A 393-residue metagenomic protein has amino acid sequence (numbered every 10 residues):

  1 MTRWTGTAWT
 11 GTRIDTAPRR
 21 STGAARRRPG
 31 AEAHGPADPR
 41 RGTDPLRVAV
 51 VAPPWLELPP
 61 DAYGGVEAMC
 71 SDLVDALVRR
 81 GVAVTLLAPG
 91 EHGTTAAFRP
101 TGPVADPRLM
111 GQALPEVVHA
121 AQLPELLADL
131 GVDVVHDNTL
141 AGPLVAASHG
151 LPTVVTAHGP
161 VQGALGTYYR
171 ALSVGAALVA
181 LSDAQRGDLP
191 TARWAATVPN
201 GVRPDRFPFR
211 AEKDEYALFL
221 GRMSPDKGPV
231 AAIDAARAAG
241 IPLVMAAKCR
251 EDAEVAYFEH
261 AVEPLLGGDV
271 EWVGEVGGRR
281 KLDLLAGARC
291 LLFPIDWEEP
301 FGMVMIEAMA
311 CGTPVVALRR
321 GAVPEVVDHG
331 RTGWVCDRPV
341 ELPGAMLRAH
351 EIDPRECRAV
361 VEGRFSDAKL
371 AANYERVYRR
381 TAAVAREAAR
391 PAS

Functional and structural regions predicted by a protein language model:
T2-T5, T10-S393: Catalytic cores of nucleotide-sugar-dependent glycosyltransferases that transfer UDP/GDP/TDP-activated
